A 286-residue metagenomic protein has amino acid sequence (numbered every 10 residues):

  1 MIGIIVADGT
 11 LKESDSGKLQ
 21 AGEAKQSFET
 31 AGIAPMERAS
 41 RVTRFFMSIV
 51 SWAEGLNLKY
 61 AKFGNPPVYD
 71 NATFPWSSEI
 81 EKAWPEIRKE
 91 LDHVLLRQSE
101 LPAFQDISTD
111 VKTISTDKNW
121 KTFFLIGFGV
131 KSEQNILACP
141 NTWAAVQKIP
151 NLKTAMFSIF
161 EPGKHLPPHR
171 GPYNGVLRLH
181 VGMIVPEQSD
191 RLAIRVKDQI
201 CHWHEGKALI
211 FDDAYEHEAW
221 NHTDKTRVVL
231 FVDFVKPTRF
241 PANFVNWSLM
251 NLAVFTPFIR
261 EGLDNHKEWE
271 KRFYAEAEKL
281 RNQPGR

Functional and structural regions predicted by a protein language model:
I2-R170, R227, P241-R286: Fe(II)/2-oxoglutarate oxygenase catalytic core
F124-I126, M156-S158, G182, R195 (+2 more regions): Residues in well-ordered beta-strands of folded domains
A145-Q147, L166-Y173, L192-I194, W220-H222: Short histidine-centered beta-strand/loop micro-motifs that create catalytic or ligand/metal-coordination sites
K153, P162-K164, G175-L179, Y215: Short beta-strand or tight-loop elements that sit immediately N-terminal to catalytic metal-binding acidic residues
I159, Y173-E187: Short, conserved beta-strand element in jelly-roll/cupin
E187-Y274: Catalytic core of Fe(II)/2-oxoglutarate
